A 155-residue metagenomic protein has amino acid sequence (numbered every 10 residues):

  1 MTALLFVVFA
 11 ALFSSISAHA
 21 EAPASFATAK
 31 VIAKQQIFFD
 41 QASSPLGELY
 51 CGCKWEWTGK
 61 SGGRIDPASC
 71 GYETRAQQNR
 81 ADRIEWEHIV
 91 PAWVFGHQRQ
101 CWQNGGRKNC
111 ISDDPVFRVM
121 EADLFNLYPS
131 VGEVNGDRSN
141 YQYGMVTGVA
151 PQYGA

Functional and structural regions predicted by a protein language model:
A3-S14: Bacterial N-terminal signal peptides
L4-L5, P23, P45, P67 (+2 more regions): Proline-rich intrinsically disordered, low-complexity coils
I16-A20: Sec/Tat signal peptide C-region and signal peptidase I cleavage site
E21-D82: Aromatic-lined ligand-binding clefts that engage carbohydrates, nucleic acids, or primary amines
Y72-A155: Domain-level detector of nuclease and nuclease-like folds in predominantly extracellular/periplasmic contexts
